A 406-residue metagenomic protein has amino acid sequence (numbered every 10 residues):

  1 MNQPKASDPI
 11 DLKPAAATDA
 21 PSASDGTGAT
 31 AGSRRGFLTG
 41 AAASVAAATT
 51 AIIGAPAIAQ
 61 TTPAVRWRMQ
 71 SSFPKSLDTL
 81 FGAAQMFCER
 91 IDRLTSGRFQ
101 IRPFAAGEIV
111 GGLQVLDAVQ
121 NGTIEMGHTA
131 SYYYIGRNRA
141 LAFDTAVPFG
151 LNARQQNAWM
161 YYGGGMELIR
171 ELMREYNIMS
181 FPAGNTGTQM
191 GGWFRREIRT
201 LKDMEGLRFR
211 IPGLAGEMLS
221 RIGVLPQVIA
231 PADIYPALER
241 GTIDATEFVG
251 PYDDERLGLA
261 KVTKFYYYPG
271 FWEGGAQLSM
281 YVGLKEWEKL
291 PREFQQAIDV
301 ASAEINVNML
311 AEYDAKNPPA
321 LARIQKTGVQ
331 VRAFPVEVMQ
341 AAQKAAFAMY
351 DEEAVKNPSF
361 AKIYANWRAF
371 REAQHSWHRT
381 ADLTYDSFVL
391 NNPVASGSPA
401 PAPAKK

Functional and structural regions predicted by a protein language model:
M1-S33, T50: N-terminal secretory signal peptides
N2, G32, G36-Q156, G164-K406: N-terminal secretory/targeting leader peptides
